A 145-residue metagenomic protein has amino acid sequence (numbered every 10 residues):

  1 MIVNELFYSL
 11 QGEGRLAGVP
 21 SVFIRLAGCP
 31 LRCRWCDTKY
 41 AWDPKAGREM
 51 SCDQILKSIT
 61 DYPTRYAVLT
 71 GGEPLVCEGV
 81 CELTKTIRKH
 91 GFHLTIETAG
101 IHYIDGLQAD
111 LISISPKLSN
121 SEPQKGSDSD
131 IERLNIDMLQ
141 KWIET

Functional and structural regions predicted by a protein language model:
M1-E5, I87-H90: Short coil-to-helix leader/linker segments, especially the first N-terminal amphipathic alpha-helix with its helix
I2-Q54, Y62: Canonical Radical SAM [4Fe-4S] cluster-binding loop centered on the CxxxCxxC motif and its immediate flanking residues
F7, A27, K39, T70-G72 (+2 more regions): Anionic group-transfer/hydrolysis microenvironments
F23-R25, Y66-V68, T95: Short, conserved beta-strand segments within well-ordered enzyme catalytic domains that often line or immediately flank
Q54-G71, L75: Short Fe-S-cluster ligation motifs
L56, L75-T145: Conserved AdoMet/S-adenosylmethionine-binding subsite of the radical SAM
